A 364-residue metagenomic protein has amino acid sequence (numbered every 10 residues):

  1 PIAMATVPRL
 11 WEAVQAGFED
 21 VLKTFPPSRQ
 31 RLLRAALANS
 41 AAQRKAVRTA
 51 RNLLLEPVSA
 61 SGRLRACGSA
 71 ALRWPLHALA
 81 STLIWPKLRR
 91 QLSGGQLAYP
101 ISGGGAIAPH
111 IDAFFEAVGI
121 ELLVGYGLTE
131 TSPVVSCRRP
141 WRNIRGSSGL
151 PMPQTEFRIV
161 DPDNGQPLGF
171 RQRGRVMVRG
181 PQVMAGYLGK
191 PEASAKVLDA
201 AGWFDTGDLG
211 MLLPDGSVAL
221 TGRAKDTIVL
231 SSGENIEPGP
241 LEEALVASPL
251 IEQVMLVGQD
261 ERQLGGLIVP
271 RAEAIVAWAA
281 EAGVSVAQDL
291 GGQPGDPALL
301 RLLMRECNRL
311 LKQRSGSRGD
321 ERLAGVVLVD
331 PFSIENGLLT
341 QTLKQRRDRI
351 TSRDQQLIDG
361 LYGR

Functional and structural regions predicted by a protein language model:
P1-Q172, P181, R262-Q263, P270-A282 (+1 more regions): Conserved adenylate-forming
S102, L256, V327-L328: Hydrophobic/anchoring residues in structured secondary elements
P151, T155, V160, N164-R171 (+1 more regions): Conserved ATP-binding/catalytic segment of the ANL
G180, A185-G186, L209-E321, N336: AMP-binding/adenylate-forming catalytic core of the ANL superfamily
L311, S315, Q355-R364: A short N-terminal helical cap/helix-turn-helix that marks the beginning of AMP-binding/adenylate-forming
G337, D348: Short Cys/His-based metal-binding microdomains
